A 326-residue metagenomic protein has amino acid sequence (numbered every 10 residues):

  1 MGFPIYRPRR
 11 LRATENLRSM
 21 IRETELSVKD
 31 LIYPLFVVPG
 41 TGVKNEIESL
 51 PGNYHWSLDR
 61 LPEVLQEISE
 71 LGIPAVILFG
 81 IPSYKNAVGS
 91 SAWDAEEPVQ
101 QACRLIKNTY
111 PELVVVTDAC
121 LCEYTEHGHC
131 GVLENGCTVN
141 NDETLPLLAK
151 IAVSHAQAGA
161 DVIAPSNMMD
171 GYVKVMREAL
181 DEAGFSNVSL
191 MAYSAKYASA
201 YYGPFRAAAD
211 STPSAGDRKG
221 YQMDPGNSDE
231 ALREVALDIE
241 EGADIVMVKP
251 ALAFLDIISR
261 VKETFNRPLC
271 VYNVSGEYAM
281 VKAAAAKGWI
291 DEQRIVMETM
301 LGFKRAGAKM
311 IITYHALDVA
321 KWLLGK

Functional and structural regions predicted by a protein language model:
M1-R22: N-terminal amphipathic/basic leader segments beginning at the initiator methionine
G2, T14, L26-I32, V38-K326: Alpha/beta enzyme core
